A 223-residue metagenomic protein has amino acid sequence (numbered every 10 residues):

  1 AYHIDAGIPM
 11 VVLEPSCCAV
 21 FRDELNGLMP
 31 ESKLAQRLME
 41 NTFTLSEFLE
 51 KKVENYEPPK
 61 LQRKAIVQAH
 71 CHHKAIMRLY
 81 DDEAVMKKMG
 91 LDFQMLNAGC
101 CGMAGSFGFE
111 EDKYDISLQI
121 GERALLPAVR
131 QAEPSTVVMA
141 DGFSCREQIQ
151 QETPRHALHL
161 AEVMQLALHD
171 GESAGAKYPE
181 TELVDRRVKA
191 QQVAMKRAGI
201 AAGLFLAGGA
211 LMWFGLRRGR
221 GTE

Functional and structural regions predicted by a protein language model:
A1-T222: Iron-sulfur cluster-binding electron-transfer modules in prokaryotic oxidoreductases
